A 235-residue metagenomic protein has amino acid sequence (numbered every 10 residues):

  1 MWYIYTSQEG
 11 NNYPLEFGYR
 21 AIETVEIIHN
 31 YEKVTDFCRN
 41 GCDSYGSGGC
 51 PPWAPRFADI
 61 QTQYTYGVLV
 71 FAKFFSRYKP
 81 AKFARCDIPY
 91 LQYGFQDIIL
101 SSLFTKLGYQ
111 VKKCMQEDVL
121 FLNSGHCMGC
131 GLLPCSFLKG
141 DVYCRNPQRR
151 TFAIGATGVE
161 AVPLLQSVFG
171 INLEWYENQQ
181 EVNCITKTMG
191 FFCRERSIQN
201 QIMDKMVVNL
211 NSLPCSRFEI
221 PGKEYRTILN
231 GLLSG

Functional and structural regions predicted by a protein language model:
M1-G235: Auxiliary alpha/beta "docking" domains used to position bulky ligands
